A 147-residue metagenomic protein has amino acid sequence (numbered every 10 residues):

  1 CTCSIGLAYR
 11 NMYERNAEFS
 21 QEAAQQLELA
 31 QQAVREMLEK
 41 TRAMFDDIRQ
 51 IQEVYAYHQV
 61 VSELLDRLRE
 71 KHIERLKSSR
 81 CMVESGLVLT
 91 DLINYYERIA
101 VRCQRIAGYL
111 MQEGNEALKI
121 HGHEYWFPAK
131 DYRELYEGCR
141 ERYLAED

Functional and structural regions predicted by a protein language model:
C1-D147: Cytosolic, long alpha-helical scaffolding segments
